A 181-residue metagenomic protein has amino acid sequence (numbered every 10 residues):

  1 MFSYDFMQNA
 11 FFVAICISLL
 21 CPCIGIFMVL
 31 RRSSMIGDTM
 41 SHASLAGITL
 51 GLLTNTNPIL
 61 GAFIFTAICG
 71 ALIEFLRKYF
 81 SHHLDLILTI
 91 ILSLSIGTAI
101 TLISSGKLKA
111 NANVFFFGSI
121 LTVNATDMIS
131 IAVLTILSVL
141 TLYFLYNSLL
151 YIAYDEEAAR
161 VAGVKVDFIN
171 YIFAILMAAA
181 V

Functional and structural regions predicted by a protein language model:
M1-L19: Membrane-interfacial amphipathic/re-entrant helices at transmembrane-helix boundaries
F2-Y4, I120-V123, G163: Helix-boundary and loop/linker segments of multi-pass membrane transporters
Q8-N9, F80, L88-N147: Transmembrane helix-bundle core of multi-pass membrane transporters and related energy-transducing complexes
F11-C16, I59-I64, I87-I90, M128-V133 (+1 more regions): Hydrophobic alpha-helical transmembrane segments
A14-L19, S34-S44, I64-T66, K165-I175: Short hydrophobic alpha-helical membrane-embedded segments
I15, L19-C23, I64-L72, T98 (+3 more regions): Generic alpha-helical transmembrane segments of integral inner-membrane proteins, especially permease/transport modules
I26-L108: Short loop segments and helix-boundary regions at transmembrane helix junctions of multi-pass inner-membrane proteins
D127-V181: Helix-loop-helix "hairpin" substructures at the membrane interface of multi-pass membrane proteins
